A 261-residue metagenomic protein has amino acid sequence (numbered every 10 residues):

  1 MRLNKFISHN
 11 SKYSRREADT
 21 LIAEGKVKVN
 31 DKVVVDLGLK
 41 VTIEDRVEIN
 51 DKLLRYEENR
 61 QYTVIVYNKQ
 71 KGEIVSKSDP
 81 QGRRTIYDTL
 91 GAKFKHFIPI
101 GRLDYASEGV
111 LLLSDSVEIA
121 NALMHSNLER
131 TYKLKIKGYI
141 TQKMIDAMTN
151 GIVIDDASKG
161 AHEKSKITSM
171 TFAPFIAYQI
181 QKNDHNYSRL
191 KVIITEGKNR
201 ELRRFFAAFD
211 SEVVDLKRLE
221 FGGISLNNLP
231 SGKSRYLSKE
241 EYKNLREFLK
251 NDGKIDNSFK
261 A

Functional and structural regions predicted by a protein language model:
M1-V47, A208: A basic, amphipathic helix-loop patch mediating RNA/tRNA/ribosome contacts
K26, L39-D256: RNA pseudouridine synthases
